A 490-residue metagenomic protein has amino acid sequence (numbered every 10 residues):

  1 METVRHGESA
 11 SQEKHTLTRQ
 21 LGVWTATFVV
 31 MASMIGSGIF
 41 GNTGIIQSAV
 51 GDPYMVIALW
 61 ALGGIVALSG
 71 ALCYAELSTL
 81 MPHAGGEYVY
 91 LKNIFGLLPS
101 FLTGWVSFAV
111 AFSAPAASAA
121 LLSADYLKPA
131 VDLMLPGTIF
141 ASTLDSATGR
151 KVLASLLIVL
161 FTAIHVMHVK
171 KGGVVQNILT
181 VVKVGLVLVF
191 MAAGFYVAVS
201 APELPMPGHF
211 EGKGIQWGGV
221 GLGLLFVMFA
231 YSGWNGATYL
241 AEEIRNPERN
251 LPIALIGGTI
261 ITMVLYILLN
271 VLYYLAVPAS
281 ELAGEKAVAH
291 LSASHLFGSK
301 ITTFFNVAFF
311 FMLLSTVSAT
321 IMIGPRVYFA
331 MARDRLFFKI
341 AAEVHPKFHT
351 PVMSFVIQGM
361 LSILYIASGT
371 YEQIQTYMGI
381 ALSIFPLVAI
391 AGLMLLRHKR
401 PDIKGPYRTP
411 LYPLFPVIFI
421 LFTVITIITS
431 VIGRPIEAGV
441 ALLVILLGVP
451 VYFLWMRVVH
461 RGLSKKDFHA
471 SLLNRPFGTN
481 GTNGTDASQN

Functional and structural regions predicted by a protein language model:
M1-H6, K92, A120-V152, L186 (+5 more regions): Helix-loop-helix connectors at the membrane interface of multi-pass transporters/channels
M1-N42, S48-Y54, L68-L72, M81-A84 (+2 more regions): Membrane-interface "cap" regions at the ends of multi-pass membrane proteins
T3, Q12-L17, P53-I57, M134-G149 (+2 more regions): Helix-loop-helix junctions that connect adjacent transmembrane segments in multi-pass membrane transporters
I45-S48, L68-I158, A163-V166, F309-A330 (+1 more regions): Hydrophobic transmembrane alpha-helices that form the core helical bundles of multi-pass secondary transporters
V89-Y90, G96, K128-L135, F210-E211 (+3 more regions): TM-loop-TM module centered on a large, flexible mid-protein loop between adjacent transmembrane helices in multi-pass
G149-S200, L255-I256, M378-V388, F415-I418 (+1 more regions): Membrane-interface loop-to-helix entry segments
A198, T376-Y377, A381, L411-N490: A generic transmembrane alpha-helix motif of multi-pass inner-membrane proteins
I340-H349, P386-E437, G462: C-terminal membrane-solvent junction of multi-pass transporters and transport-like membrane proteins
